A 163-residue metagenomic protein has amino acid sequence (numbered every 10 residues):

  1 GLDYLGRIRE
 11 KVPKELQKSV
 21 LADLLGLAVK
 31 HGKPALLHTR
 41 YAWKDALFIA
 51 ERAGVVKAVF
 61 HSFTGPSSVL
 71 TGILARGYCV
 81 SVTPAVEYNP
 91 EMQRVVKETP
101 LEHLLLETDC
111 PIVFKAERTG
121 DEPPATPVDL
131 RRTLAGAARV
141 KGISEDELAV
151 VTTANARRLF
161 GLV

Functional and structural regions predicted by a protein language model:
G1-R76, Q93-R94, E117-G120, I143-D146 (+1 more regions): Divalent metal-binding pocket/active-site signature
L2-K11, C110-P111, A125-L134: Active-site gating loops and adjacent loop-to-helix segments of metal-dependent hydrolytic enzymes
L27, P127-V163: Mid-to-C-terminal alpha-helical segments outside catalytic/metal-binding sites
A35-L37, V59-F60, V82-T83, L105-T108: Active-site neighborhood of phospho(di)ester-bond hydrolases with catalytic His/Asp-centered motifs
T64, P84-Y88, C110-I112: Short, acidic/turn-prone active-site loops that include or flank metal/cofactor- and phosphate-binding residues
R76, T99-P100: Short, structured coil segments at secondary-structure junctions
C79-R94: Active-site glycine- and acidic-residue-rich loops that bind and position anionic ligands or nucleotide-like cofactors
E102-P123: Short acidic/histidine-rich active-site segments
